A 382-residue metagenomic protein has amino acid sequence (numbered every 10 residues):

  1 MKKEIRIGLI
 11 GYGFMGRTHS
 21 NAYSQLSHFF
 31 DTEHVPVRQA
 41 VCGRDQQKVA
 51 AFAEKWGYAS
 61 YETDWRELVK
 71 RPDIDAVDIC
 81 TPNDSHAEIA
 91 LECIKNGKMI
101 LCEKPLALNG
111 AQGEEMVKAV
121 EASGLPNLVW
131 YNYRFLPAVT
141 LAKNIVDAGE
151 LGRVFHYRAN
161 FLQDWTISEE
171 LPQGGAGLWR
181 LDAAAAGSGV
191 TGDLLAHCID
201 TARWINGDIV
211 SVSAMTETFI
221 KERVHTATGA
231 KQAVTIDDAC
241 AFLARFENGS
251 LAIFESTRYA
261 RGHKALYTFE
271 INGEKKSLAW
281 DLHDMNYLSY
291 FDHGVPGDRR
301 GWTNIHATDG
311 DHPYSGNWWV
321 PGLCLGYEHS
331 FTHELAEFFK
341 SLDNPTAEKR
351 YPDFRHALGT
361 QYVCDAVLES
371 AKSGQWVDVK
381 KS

Functional and structural regions predicted by a protein language model:
M1-W56: N-terminal Rossmann-like dinucleotide-binding module
D31, S60-D73: Short acidic low-complexity segments
P36-R38, I74, V154, I209: Core-facing hydrophobic residues within beta-strands of well-ordered domains
E62, C102, N127-V129, R158 (+1 more regions): Hydrophobic residues in well-ordered beta-strands that form the structural core
A76-R134, G149: Beta-strand-loop-alpha-helix segment that lines the small-molecule cofactor/substrate pocket of alpha/beta enzymes
Y133-V234, L288, G374: Predominantly a Rossmann-like dinucleotide-binding segment in NAD(P)-dependent oxidoreductases
A196, E255-K264, L323: Glycine-rich phosphate/pyrophosphate-binding beta-alpha loops
S211, K221-D237, A241, R245-F246 (+3 more regions): C-terminal glycine/acidic-rich active-site capping loop/insertion
